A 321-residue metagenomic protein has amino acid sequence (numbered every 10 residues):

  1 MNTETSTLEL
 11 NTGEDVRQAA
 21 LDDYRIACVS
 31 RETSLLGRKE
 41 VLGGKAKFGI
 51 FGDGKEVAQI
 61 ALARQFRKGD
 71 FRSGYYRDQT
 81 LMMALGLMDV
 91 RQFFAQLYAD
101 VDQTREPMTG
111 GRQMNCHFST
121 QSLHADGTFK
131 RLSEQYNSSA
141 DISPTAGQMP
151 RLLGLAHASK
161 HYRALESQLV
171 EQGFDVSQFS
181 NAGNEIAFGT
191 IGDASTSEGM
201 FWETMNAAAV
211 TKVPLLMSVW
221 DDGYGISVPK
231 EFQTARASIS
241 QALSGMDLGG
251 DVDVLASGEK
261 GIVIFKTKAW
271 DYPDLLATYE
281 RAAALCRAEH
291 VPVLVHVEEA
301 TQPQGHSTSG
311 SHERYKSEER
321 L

Functional and structural regions predicted by a protein language model:
M1-K47, K68, Y76-D78: Cofactor-/ligand-binding subdomain signature composed of acidic, glycine-rich, tryptophan-containing flexible loops
N2-T5, Y279, A284-L321: Glycine/aspartate-rich loop-and-adjacent alpha/beta segment that forms the canonical ThDP
R38-K39, K45-V213, S218, P229-D253: Cofactor-binding active-site loop characterized by glycine-rich and histidine/acidic residues
A194-G199, W270-E280: Active-site glycine- and acidic-residue-rich loops that bind and position anionic ligands or nucleotide-like cofactors
E203, A207, M217-G223, A277 (+1 more regions): Active-site cavity-forming subdomains of large catalytic enzyme subunits
S218-V219, F265-K268, L294-E298: Short, conserved beta-strand edge motifs with alternating hydrophobic and charged residues
D222-K230, K260-K268, H312-L321: Short beta-alpha connecting loops at secondary-structure transitions that line or flank enzyme active sites
F232-A256, A300-E319: Flexible glycine/proline-rich, aromatic-decorated loop/lid segments
